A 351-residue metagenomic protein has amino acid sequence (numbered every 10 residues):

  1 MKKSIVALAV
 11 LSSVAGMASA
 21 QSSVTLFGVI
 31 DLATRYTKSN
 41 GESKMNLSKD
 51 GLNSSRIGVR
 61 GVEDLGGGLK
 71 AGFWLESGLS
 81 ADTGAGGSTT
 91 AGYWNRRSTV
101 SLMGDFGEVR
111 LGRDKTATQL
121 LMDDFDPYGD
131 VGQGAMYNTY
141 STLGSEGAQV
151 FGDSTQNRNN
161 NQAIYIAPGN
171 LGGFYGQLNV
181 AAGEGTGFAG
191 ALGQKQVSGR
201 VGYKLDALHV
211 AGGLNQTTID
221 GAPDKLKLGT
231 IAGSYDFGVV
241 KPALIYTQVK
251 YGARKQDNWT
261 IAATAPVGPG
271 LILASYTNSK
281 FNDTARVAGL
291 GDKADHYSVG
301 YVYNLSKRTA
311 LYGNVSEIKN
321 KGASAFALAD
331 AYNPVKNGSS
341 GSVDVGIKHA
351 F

Functional and structural regions predicted by a protein language model:
M1-Q21: Gram-negative bacterial Sec-dependent N-terminal signal peptides
S4, M45-S55, Y93-R96, N157-N161 (+5 more regions): Residues that define the transmembrane beta-barrel architecture of outer-membrane proteins
A9, G58-R60, T99-S101, I164-I166 (+6 more regions): Outer-membrane beta-barrel architecture
S22-Y36, K44-G183, G193-K195, G202-D206: Outer membrane beta-barrel
V24-L32, G67, A71-L75, V109 (+9 more regions): Transmembrane beta-strands of outer-membrane beta-barrel proteins
E42-N46, A85, V150, T186 (+2 more regions): Extracellular loop and loop/strand-boundary signature of outer-membrane beta-barrel proteins
L192-N304, S316-E317: Detector for outer-membrane/organellar transmembrane beta-barrel domains, recognizing the amphipathic beta-strand
L305, N337-F351: Outer-membrane beta-barrel "beta-signal"
